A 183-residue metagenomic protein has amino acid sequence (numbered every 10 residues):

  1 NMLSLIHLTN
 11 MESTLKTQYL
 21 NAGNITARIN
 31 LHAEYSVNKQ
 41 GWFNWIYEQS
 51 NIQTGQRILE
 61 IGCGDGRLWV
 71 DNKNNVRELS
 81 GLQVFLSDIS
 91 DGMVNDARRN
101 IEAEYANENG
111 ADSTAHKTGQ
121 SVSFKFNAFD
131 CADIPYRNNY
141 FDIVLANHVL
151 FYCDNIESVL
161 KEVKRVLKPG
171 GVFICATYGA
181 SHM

Functional and structural regions predicted by a protein language model:
I6-Q53, R67-D71, N100: Conserved class I S-adenosyl-L-methionine
R57-A111, G119-D133: Class I SAM-dependent methyltransferase SAM/SAH-binding core
A132-V144: A short acidic, Gly/Pro-enriched loop at the edge of an enzyme's catalytic core that lines a small-molecule cofactor
D142-N155, G179: A short SAM/SAH-binding and catalytic strip from SAM-dependent methyltransferases
E157-V172: A short glycine-rich, Lys/Arg-flanked "PGG" loop and its adjoining helix->strand segment in the class I
V172-M183: Conserved class I S-adenosyl-L-methionine
